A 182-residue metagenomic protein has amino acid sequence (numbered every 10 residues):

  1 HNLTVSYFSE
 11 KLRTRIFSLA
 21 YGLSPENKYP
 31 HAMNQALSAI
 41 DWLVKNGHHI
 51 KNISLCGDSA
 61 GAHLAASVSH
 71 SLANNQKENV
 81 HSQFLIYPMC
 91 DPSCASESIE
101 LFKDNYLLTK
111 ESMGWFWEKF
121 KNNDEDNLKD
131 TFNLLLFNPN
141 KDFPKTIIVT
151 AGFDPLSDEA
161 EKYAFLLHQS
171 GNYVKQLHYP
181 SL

Functional and structural regions predicted by a protein language model:
H1-L182: Alpha/beta-hydrolase superfamily serine-hydrolase fold, recognizing
